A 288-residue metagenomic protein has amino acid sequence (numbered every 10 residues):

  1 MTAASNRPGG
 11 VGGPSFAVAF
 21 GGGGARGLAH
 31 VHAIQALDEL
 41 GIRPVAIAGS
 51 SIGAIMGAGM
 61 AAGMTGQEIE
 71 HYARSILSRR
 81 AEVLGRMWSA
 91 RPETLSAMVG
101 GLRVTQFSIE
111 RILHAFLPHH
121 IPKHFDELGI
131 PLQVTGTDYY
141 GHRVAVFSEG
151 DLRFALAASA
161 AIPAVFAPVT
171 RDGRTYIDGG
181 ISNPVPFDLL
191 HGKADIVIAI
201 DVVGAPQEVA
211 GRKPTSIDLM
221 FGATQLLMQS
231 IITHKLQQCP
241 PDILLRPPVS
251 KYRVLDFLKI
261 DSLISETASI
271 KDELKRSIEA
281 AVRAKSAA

Functional and structural regions predicted by a protein language model:
M1-S50, A58-A288: Patatin-like phospholipase
